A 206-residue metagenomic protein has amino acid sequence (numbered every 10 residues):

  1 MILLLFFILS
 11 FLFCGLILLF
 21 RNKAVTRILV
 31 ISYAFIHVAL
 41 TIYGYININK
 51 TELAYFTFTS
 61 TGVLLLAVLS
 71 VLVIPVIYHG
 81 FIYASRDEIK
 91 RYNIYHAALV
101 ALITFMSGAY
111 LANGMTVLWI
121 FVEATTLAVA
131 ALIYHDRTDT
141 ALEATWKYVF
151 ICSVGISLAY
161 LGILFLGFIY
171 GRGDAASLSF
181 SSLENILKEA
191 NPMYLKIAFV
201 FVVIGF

Functional and structural regions predicted by a protein language model:
M1, L53-V63, T116, I186-M193: Interfacial loop-to-helix junctions that mark the boundaries of transmembrane helices in multi-pass membrane
L3-K23: N-terminal signal-anchor/start-transfer transmembrane helix
I8, F35, S60-S157: Internal transmembrane alpha-helices of multipass membrane proteins
C14-L16, I42, T104-G108, A131 (+1 more regions): Alpha-helical transmembrane segments of multipass membrane proteins
L18-V25, T41-N49, I74-A84, S107-G114 (+1 more regions): Transmembrane helix-loop junctions and nearby membrane-interface residues
N22-K23, H135-L142, R172-A175: Juxtamembrane helix-boundary/capping and inter-helix hinge elements in multi-pass membrane proteins
A24-T41, F56-V63, V154: Loop-to-helix transition at the N-terminal end of transmembrane alpha-helices
N49-L53, L158-F206: Juxtamembrane/interfacial segments at transmembrane-helix boundaries in multi-pass membrane proteins
